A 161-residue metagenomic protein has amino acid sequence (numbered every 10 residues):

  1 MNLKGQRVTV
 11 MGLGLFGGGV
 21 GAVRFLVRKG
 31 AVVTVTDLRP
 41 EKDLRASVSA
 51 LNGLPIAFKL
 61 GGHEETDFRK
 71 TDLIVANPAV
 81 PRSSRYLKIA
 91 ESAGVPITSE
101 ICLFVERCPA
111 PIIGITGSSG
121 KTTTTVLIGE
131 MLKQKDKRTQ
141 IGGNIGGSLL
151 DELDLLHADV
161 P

Functional and structural regions predicted by a protein language model:
M1-S99, L103: N-terminal leader/targeting and accessory segments in enzymes
T66-R69, P78-P161: Phosphate-binding loop of NTP-binding sites
